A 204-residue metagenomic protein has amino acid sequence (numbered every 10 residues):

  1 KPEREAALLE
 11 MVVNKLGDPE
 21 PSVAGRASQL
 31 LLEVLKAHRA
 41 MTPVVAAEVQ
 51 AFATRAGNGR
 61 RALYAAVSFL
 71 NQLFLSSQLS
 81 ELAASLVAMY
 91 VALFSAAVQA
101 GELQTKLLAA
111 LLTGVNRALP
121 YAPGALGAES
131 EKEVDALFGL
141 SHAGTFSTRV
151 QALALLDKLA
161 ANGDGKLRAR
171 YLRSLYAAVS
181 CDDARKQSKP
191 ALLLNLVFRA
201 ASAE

Functional and structural regions predicted by a protein language model:
K1-E204: Extended alpha-solenoid helical-repeat scaffolds
